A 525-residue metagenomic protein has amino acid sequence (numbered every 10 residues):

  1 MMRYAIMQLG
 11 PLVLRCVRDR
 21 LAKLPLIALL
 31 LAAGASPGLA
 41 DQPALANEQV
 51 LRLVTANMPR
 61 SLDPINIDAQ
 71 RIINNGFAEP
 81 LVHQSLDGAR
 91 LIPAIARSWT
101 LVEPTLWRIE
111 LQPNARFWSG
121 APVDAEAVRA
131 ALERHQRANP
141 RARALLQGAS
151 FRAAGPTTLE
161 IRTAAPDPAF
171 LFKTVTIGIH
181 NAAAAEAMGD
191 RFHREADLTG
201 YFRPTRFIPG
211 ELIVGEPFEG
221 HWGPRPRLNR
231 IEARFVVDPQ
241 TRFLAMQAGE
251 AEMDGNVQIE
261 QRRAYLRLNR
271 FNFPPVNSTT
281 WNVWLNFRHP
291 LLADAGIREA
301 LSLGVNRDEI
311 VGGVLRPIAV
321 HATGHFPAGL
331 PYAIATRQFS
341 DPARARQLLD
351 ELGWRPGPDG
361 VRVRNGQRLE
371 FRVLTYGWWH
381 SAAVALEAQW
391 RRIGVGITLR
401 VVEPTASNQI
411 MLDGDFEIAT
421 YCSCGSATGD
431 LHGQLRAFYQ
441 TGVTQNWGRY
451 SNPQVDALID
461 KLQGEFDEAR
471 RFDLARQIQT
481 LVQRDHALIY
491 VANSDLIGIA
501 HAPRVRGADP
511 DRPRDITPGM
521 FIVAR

Functional and structural regions predicted by a protein language model:
Q42, I208, L212, G304-R337 (+3 more regions): Detector for C-terminal structural segments
V54-E103, E110, A130-E133, D197-T199: N-terminal lobe/hinge region of extracytoplasmic solute-binding protein
T55-I72, A94-R97, A121, A169-G178 (+4 more regions): A structural "hinge/loop" feature
S85-L86, T174-P226, R230, D238-Q240 (+1 more regions): Gly/Pro-rich hinge or "lid" segments in bacterial periplasmic/extracellular proteins
R97-A138, E160, L291-A293: Aromatic- and charge-enriched surface segment that lines or borders ligand/interaction sites
T100, R143-A185, R206: Surface-exposed binding/hinge segments that line and control ligand-binding clefts or catalytic entry sites
D124-A131, P156-E160, G200-Y201, L228-R230 (+6 more regions): Alpha-helical secondary-structure segments
F218-A264, E387-A388, G396-P404: Ligand-site clamp/hinge motif
